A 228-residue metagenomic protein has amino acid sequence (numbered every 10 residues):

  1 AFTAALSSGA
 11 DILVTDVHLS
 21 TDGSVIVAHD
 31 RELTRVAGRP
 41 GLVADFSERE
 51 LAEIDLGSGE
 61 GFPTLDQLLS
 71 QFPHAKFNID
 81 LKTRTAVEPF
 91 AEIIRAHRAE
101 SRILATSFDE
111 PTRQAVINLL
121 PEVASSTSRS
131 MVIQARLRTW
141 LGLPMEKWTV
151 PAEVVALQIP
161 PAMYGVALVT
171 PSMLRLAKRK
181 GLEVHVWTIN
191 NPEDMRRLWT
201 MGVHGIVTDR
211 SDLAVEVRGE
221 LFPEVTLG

Functional and structural regions predicted by a protein language model:
A1-G228: Phosphate-group recognition and catalysis centered on beta-loop-alpha active-site segments
